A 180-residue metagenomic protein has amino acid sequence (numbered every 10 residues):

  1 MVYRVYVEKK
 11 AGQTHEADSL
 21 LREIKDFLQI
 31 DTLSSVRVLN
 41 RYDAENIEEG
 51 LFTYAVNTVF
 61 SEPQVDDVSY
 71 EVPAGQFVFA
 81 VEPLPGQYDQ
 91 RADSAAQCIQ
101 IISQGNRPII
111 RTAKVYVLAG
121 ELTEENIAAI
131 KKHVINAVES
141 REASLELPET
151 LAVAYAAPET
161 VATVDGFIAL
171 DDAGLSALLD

Functional and structural regions predicted by a protein language model:
M1-D180: Core nucleic-acid recognition elements
